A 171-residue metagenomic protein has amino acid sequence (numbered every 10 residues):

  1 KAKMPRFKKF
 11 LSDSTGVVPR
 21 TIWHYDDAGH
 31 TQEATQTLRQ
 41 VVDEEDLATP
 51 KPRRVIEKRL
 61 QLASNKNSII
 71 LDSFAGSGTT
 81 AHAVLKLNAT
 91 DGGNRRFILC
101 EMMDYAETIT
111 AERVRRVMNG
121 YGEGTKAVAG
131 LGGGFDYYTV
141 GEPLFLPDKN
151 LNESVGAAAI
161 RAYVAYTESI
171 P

Functional and structural regions predicted by a protein language model:
K1-I69, R96: Class I S-adenosyl-L-methionine
P5, L11, G76-S77, G130-D136 (+1 more regions): A glycine-rich phosphate-binding loop feature that marks nucleotide/adenosyl-phosphate handling sites
G16, E107, A111, E153-A157: A structural signal for well-ordered alpha-helical scaffolds and beta->alpha junctions
Y25, M102, E142: Residues immediately flanking
G29-H30, D104, L144: Residue-level detector of flexible, active-site-proximal loop/helix-junction positions within diverse enzyme catalytic
E33-T37, G92-R96, F135-P143: Short acidic (Asp/Glu) and glycine-rich catalytic loops that position anionic groups and cofactors
T49, I56-T125: Conserved S-adenosyl-L-methionine
V114-P171: SAM-dependent methyltransferase catalytic region
